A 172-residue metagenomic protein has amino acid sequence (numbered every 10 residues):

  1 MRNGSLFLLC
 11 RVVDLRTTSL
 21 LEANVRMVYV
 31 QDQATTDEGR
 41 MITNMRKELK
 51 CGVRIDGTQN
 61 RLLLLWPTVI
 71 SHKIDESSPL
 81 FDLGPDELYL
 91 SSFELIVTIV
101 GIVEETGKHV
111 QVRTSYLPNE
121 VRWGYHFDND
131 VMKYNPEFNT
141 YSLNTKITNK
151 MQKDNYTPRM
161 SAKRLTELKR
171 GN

Functional and structural regions predicted by a protein language model:
M1-N172: Cytoplasmic (intracellular) domains, linkers, and terminal tails of multi-pass ion channels
